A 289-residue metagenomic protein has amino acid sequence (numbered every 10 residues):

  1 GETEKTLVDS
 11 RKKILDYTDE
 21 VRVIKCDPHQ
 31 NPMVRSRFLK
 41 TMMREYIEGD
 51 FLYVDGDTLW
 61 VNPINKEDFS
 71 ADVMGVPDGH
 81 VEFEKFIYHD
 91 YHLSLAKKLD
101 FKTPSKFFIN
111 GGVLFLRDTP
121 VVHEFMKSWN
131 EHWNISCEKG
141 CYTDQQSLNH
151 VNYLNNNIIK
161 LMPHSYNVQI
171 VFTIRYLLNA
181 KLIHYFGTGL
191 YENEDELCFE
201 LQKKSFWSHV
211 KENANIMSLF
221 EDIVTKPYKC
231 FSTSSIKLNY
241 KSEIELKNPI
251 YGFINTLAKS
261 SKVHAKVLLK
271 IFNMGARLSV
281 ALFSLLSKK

Functional and structural regions predicted by a protein language model:
G1-K289: Glycosyltransferase catalytic domains, chiefly GT-A lineage
